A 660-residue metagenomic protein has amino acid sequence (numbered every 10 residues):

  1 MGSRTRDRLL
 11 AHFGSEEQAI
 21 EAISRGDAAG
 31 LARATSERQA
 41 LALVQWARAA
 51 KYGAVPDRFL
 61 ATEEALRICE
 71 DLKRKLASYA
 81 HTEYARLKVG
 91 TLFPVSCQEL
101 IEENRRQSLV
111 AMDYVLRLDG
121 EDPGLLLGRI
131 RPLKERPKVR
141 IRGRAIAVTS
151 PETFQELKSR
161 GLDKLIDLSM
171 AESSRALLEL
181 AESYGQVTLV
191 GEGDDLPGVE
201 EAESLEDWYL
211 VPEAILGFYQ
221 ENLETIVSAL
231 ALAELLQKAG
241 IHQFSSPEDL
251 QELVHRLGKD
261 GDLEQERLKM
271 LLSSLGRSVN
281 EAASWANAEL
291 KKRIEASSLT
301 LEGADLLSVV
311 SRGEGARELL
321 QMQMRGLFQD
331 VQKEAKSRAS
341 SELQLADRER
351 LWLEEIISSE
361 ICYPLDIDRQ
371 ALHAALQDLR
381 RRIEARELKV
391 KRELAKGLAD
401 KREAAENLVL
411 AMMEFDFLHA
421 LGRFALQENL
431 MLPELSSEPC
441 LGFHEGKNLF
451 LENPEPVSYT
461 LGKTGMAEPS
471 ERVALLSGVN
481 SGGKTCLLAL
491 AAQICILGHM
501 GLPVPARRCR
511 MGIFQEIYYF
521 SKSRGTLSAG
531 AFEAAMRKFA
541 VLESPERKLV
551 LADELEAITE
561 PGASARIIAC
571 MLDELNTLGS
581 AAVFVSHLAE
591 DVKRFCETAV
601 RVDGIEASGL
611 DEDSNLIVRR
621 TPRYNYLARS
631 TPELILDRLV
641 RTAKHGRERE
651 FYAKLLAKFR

Functional and structural regions predicted by a protein language model:
S3-I20, L43-A47: Amphipathic, charged-and-aliphatic alpha-helical interface segments that function as noncatalytic docking
L10-A11, N407-G482, L497-L551, I558 (+3 more regions): Conserved NTPase motor "head" modules and their coupling/switch loops across ABC/AAA+ ATPases, GTPases, and GHKL ATPases
G14-S15, R25-A28, R48-T188, G193-L475 (+1 more regions): Alpha-helical coupling/stalk and coiled-coil linker elements that connect catalytic or binding modules and transmit
K134-P137, N480, T559-P561: ABC-family nucleotide-binding domains
G482-K484, L488: Conserved glycine(s) of the Walker
A489-L490, I494: The feature captures the helix immediately C-terminal to the Walker
C509-R510, A534-R660: C-terminal lobe/lid and adjacent interdomain/linker elements of RecA-like ASCE P-loop ATPase modules
